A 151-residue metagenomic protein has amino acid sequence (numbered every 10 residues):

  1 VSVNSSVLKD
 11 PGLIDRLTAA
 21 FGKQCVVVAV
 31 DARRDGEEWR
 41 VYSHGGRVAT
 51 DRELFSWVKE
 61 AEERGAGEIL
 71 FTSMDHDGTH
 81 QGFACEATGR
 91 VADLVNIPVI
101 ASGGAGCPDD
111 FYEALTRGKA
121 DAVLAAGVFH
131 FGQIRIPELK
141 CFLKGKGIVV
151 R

Functional and structural regions predicted by a protein language model:
V1-F71, D75-D77: Conserved anion-binding
V3-S6, T72, D77-H80, I100-G104 (+1 more regions): Glycine- and other small-residue-rich loops at beta-strand/loop junctions that grip anionic moieties
V7, E60, D75-V95, V99: PLP-dependent amino-acid enzyme catalytic core
P11-D15, F55-K59, C85-G89, F111 (+1 more regions): Generic structural signal for well-ordered alpha-helices, preferentially at hydrophobic/aromatic core positions
I14-F21, Y112-R151: C-terminal helical cap(s) of enzyme catalytic domains, especially alpha/beta-barrels
V28, I69, V91, A114 (+1 more regions): Conserved, mostly hydrophobic/aromatic
E86-V123: Catalytic cores of alpha/beta
